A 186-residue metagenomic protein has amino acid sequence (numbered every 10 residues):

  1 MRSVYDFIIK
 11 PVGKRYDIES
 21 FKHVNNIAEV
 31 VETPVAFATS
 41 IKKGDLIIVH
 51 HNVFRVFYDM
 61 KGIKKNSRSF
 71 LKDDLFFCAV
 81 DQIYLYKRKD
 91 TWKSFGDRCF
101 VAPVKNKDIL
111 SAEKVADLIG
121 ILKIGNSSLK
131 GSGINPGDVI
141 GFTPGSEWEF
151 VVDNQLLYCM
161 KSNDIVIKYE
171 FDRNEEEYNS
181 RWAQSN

Functional and structural regions predicted by a protein language model:
M1-N186: Acidic-enriched and Gly/Ser
